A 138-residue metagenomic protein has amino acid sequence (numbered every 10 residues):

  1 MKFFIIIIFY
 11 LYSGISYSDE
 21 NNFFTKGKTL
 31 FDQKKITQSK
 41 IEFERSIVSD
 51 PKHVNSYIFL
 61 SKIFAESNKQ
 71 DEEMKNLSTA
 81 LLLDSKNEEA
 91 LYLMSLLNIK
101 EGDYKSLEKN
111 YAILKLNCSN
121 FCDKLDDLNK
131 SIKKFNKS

Functional and structural regions predicted by a protein language model:
T25, F59, L93, D127-S131: Canonical tetratricopeptide repeat
D32-Q33, E66-S67, K100, S131-S138: Register position in tetratricopeptide repeats
R45-S46, T79-A80, I113-L114: Canonical positions in the second alpha-helix
E108-S138: Terminal, low-structured helical/coil segments at or just beyond the last alpha-helical repeat
